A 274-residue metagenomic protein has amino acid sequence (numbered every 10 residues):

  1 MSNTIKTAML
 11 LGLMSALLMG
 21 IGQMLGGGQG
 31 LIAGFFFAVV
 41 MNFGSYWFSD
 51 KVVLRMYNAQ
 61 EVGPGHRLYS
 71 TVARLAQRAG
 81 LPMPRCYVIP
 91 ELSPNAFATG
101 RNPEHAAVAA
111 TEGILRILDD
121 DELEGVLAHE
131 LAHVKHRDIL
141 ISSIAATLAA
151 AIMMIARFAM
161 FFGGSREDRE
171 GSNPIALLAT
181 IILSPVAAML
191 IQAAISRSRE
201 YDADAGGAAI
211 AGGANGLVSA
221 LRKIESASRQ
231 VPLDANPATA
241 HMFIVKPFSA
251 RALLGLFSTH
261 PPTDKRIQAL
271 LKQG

Functional and structural regions predicted by a protein language model:
M1-G12, Q23, G28, N42-I175 (+1 more regions): Polar-ligand-bearing catalytic/cofactor-coordination segments of membrane-embedded or membrane-tethered inner-membrane
M14-M19: Hydrophobic, membrane-inserted alpha-helices
G27-F35: Short, aromatic-rich membrane-interface segments at the entry and exit of alpha-helical transmembrane domains
F35-F43: N-terminal signal-anchor transmembrane alpha helix of single-pass membrane proteins, serving as the membrane-anchoring
I181-I182: Hydrophobic alpha-helical transmembrane segments of integral membrane proteins, especially lipid-exposed positions
